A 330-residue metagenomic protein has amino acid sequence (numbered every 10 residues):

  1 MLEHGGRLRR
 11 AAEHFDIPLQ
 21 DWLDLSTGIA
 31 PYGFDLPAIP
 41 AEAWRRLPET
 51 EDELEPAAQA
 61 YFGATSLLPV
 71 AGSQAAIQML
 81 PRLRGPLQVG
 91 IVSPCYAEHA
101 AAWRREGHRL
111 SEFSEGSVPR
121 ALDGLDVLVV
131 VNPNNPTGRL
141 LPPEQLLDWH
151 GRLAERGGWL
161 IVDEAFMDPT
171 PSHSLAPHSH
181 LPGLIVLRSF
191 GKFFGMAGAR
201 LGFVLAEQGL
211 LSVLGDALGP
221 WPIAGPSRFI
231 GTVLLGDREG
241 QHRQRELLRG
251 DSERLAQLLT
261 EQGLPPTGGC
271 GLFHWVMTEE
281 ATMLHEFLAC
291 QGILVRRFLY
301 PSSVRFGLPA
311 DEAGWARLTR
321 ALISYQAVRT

Functional and structural regions predicted by a protein language model:
M1-A57: N-terminal "arm"/small-domain region of PLP-dependent enzymes with the aminotransferase-like
L36, A121, E280-F287, E312-R317: Short, conserved charged micro-motifs
A64-V89, G202: Conserved beta-loop-alpha segment that forms the PLP phosphate-binding cup at the N-terminus of a helix
R82-R104, R109-E112, G116-S117, A121: Conserved PLP-anchoring active-site segment centered on the Schiff-base-forming lysine
S111-P169: Active-site phosphate-binding strand-loop segment of PLP-dependent enzymes
P142-E144, C290, Y300-T330: PLP-dependent enzyme catalytic core of the Aspartate aminotransferase-like
G183-P266: PLP-dependent aminotransferase class I/II
R249, L258-Q291, L308: Conserved PLP-binding catalytic core of the aspartate aminotransferase-like
